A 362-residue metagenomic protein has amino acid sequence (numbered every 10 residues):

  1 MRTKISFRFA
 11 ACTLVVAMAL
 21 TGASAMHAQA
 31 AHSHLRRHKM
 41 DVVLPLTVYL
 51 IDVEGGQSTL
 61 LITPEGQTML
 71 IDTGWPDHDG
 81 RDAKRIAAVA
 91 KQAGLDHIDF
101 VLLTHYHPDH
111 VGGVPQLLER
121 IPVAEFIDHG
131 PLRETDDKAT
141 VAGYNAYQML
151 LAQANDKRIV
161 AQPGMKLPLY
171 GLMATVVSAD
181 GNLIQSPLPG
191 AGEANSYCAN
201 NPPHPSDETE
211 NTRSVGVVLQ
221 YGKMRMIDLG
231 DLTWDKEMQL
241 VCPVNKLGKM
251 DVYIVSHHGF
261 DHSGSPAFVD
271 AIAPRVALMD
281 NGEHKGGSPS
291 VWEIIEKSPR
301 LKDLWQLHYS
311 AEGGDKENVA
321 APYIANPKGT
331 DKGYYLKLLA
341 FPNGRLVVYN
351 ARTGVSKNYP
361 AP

Functional and structural regions predicted by a protein language model:
M1-T13: Bacterial N-terminal signal peptides that target proteins for export
A10-G22: Bacterial N-terminal signal peptides
S24-A28: Sec/Tat signal peptide C-region and signal peptidase I cleavage site
Q29-L46, V53, V111-K236, K297-P362: Flexible, acidic/histidine-containing loops and adjacent segments that form or flank the divalent-metal
L50-S58, E65-A93, L103-E119, D180-I294: Active-site-proximal loop/helix segments of hydrolase catalytic cores
Q57-L60, G354: Gly/Thr-rich phosphate-binding beta-strand-loop-beta motif of the actin/hexokinase/Hsp70
L102, I159-P163, I254-H258, N281-K285 (+1 more regions): A generic structural motif
